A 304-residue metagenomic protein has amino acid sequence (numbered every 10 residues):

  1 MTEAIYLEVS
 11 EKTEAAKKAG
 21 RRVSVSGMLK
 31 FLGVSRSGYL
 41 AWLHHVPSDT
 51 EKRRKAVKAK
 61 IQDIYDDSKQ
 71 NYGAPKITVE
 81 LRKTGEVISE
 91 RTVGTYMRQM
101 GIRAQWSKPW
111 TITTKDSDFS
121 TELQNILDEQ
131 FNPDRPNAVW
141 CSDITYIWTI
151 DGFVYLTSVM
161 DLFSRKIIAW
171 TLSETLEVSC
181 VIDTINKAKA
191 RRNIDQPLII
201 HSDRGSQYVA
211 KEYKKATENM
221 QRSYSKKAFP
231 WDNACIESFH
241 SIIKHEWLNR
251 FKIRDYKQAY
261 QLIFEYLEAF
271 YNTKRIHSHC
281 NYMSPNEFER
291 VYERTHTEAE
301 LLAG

Functional and structural regions predicted by a protein language model:
M1-L7, R36, L40-R135, F229 (+1 more regions): Basic, flexible linker segments flanking DNA-binding modules in nucleic acid-interacting mobile-element proteins
M1-V23, A56, K60, A299-E300: Residue-centric detector for conserved, function-critical "anchor" positions in compact interaction modules
V9, L29, Y39, I61 (+15 more regions): Mobile genetic element proteins and their domesticated derivatives, centered on retroelements and DNA transposons
S10-W42, M100: Structured, non-catalytic alpha/beta "coupling" segments that mediate domain-domain communication and provide generic
T113-S117, S202-R204, A210-E212, Y224-K244 (+2 more regions): RNase H-like two-metal-ion nuclease catalytic core shared by retroviral integrases and related mobile-element nucleases
E129, P133-I168, E174-T175: An active-site-proximal beta-strand-loop segment
W148, G152, W170-N193, V209: Active-site beta-loop-alpha junctions of metal-dependent nucleic acid enzymes, especially the RNase H-like/DDE
E218, I242-G304: C-terminal domain-tail junction helix/linker
